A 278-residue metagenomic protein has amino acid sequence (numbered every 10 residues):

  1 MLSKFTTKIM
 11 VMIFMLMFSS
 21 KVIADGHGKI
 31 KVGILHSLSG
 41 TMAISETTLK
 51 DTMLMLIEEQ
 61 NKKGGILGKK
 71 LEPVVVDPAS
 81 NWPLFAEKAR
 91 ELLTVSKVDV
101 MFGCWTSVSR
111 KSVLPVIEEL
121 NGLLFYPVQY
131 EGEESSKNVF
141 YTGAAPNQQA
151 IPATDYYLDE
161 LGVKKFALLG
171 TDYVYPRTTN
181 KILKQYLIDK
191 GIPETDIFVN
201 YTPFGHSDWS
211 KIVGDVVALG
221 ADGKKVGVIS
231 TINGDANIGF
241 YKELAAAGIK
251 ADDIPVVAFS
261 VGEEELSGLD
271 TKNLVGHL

Functional and structural regions predicted by a protein language model:
M1-K31: Short, low-complexity disordered leader/linker segments with a strong preference for bacterial N-terminal type II
I23-I34, K62-K70, L158-K164: Immediate post-signal peptide segment of exported/extracytoplasmic ligand-binding proteins
K29, I44-D51, G64-E133, T142 (+2 more regions): Beta-alpha junction/loop-to-helix N-cap segments that form part of ligand/metal-binding clefts
G33-T41: Acidic/histidine-rich, surface-exposed loop or edge segments in extracytoplasmic proteins
T41-D51, V174-T179: Glycine- and acidic-residue-enriched helix-capping/strand-helix junction motifs
E87, E131-G132, N138-A247: Extracellular/periplasmic Venus flytrap/periplasmic-binding protein
L92-C104, F125-P127, K165-G170, G223-G234 (+2 more regions): Periplasmic-binding protein-like
L244-L278: Extracellular/periplasmic periplasmic-binding protein-like sensory domains
